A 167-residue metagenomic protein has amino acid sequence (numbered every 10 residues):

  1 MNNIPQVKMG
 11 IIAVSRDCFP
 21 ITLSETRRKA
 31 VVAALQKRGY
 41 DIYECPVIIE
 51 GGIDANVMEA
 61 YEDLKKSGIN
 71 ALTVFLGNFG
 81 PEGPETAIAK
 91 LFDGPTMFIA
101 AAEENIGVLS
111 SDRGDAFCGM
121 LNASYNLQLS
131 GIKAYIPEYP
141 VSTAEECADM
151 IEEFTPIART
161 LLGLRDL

Functional and structural regions predicted by a protein language model:
M1-L167: An N-terminal assembly and electron-transfer interface module characteristic of large anaerobic redox and radical
